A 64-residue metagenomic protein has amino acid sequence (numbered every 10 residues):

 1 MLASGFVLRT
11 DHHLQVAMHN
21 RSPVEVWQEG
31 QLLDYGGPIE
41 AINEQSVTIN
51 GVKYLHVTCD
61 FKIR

Functional and structural regions predicted by a protein language model:
M1-L33, N43, V52-R64: Short glycine-rich, low-complexity segments
Q45-V47: Short aromatic-glycine-enriched beta-strand elements
